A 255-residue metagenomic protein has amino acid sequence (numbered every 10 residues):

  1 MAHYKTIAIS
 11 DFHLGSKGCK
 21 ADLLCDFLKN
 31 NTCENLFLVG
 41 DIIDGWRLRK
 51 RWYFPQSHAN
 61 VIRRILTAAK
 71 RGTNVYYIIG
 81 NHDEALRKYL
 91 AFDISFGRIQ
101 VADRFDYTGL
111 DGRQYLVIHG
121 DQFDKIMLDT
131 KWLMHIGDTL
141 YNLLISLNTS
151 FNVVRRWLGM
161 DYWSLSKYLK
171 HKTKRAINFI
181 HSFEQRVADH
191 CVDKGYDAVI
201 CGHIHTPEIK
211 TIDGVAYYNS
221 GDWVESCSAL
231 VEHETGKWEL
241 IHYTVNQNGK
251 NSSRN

Functional and structural regions predicted by a protein language model:
M1-I7, Y107-L116, T211-Y217: Beta-strand-turn-beta hairpins that frame and shape the catalytic cleft of phosphate-ester-processing enzymes
A2-K5, S16-L110: Core catalytic region of metal-dependent phosphoesterases/phosphodiesterases, especially metallo-beta-lactamase-like
T6-A8, L36-L38, L116, I200: Residue-level marker for buried hydrophobic side chains located in beta-strands that build the well-ordered beta-sheet
L14-K17, D44-R47, I78-K88, F123-K125 (+2 more regions): Active-site environment of divalent metal-dependent phosphoester hydrolases
D93-R98, A102-D103, L116, D121 (+2 more regions): Conserved beta-sheet core of the metallophosphoesterase superfamily
I118-F183: Active-site-proximal loop/helix segment associated with metal-binding centers of metalloenzymes
H242, Q247-N255: C-terminal regulatory/interaction regions
